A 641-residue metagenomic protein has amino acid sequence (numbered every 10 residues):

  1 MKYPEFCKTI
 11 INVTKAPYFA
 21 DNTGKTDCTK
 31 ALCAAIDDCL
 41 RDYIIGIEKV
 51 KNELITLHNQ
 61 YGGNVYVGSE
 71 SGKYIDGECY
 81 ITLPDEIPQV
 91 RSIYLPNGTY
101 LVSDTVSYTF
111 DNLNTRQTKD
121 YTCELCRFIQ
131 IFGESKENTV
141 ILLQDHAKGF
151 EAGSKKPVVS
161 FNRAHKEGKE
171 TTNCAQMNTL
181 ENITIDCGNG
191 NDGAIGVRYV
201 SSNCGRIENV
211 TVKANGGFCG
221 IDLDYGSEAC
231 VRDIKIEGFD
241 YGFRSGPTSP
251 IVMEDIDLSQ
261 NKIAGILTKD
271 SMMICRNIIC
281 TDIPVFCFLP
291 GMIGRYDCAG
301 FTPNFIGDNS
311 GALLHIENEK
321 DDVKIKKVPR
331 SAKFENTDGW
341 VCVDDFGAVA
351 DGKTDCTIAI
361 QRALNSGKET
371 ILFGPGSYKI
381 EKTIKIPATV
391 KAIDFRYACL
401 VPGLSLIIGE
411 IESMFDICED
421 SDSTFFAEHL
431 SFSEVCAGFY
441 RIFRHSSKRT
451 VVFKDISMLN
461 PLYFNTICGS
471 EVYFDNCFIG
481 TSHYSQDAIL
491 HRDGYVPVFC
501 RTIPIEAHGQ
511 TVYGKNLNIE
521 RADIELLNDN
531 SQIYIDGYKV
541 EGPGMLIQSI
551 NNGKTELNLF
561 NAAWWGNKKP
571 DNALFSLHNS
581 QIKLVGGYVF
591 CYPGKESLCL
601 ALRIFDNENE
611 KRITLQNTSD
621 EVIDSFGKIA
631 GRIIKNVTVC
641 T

Functional and structural regions predicted by a protein language model:
M1-T641: Extracellular/periplasmic carbohydrate-active domains that bind, remodel, or depolymerize complex polysaccharides
